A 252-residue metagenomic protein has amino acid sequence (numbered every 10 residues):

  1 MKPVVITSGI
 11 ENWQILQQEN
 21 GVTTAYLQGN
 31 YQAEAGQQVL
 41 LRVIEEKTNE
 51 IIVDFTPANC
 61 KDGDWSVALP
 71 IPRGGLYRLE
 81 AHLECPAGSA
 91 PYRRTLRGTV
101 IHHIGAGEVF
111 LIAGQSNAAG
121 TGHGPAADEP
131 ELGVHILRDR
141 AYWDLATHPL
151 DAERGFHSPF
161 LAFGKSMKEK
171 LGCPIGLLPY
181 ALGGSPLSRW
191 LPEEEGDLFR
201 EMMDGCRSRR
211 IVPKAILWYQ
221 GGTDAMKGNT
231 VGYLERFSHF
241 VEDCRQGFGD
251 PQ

Functional and structural regions predicted by a protein language model:
M1-Q252: Cell-envelope and extracellular/periplasmic
